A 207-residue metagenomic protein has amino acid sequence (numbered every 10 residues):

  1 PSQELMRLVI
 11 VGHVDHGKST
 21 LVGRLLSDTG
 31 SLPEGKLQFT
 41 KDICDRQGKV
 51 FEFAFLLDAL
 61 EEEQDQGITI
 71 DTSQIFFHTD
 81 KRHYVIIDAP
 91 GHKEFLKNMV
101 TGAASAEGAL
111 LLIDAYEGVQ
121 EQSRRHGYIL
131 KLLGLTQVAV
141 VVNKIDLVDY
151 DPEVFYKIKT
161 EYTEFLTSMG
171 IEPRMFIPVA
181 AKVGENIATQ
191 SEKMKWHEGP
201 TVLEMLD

Functional and structural regions predicted by a protein language model:
P1-E94, A106: P-loop NTPase switch module centered on the Walker A-proximal segment
L5, R82-Y84, A89-F95, A103-G127 (+1 more regions): Conserved Switch II/interswitch segment of TRAFAC-class P-loop GTPases
I10, L26-G30, K41, D45 (+9 more regions): Signal for well-folded cores of large energy- and translation-related assemblies
H13-H16, L26, H92, D114-G118 (+3 more regions): Short, ordered loop/turn segments at secondary-structure junctions
D15, L21, T40, G67 (+7 more regions): Residue-level signature of catalytic and energy-coupling elements of molecular machines, predominantly ATP/GTP-dependent
S19-V22, V138-D146, V183-A188: Acidic/polar active-site rim loop that often engages polyanionic ligands
L21-L25, K36-F39, N98, Q122-I129 (+2 more regions): Alpha-helical scaffold elements adjacent to nucleotide-binding pockets in ATP/GTP-utilizing enzyme cores
V148-D207: Canonical P-loop GTPase G-domain recognition
